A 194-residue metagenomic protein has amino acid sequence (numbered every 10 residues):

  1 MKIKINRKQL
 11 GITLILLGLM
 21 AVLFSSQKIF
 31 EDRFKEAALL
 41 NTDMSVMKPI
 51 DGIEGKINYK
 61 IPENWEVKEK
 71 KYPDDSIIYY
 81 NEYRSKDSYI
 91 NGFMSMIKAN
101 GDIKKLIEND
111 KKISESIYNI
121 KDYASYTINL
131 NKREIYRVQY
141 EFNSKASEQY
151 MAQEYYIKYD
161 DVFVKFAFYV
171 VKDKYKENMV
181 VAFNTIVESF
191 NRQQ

Functional and structural regions predicted by a protein language model:
M1-Y80, Y169-Q194: N-terminal targeting sequences that direct proteins away from the cytosol to non-cytosolic compartments
K2-I5, K71-K165: Conserved polar/disulfide-associated segments of primarily extracytoplasmic proteins
